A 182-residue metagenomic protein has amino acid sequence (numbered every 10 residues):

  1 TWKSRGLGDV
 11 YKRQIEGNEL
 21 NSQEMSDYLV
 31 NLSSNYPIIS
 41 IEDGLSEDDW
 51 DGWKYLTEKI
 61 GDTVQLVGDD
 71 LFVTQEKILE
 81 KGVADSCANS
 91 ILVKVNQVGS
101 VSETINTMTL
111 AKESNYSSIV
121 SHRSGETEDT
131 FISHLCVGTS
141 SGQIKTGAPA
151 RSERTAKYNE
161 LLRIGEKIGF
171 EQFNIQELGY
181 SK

Functional and structural regions predicted by a protein language model:
T1-Y11: Single conserved hydrophobic/aromatic residue that forms the stacking wall/gate of nucleotide- or nucleobase-binding
R5, D43-D48, D69-V73, N96-V98 (+2 more regions): Active-site beta-loop-alpha junctions enriched in small/polar residues
D9-S26, V30-I39, G61-V67, N89-L92 (+1 more regions): Glycine-rich tight-turn/loop motif centered on a GG-T
M25, S46-W53: Active-site loop segments of alpha/beta catalytic cores
I38-D48, S118-R123, F170-L178: Flexible, glycine/charged-enriched surface loops at secondary-structure junctions
I41, V93, C136: Conserved, mostly hydrophobic/aromatic
W53-I119, R123: Generic long, charged, amphipathic alpha-helical segments
S124-K182: Flexible C-terminal active-site loop/helix
